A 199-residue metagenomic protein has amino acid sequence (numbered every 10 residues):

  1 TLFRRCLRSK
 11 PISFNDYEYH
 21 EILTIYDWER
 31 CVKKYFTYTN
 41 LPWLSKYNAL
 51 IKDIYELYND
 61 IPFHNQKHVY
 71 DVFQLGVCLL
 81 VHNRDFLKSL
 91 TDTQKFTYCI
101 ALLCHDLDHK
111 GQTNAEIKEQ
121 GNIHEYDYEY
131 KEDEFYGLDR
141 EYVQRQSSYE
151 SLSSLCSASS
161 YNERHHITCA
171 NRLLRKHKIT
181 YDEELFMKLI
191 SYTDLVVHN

Functional and structural regions predicted by a protein language model:
T1-E150: Acidic/His-rich, divalent-metal-binding segments that scaffold phosphate/diphosphate chemistry
D85-L90, Q94, Y98-C99, C156-N199: Histidine/acidic-rich helix-loop-helix segments that form or flank divalent-metal centers in metalloenzyme catalytic
